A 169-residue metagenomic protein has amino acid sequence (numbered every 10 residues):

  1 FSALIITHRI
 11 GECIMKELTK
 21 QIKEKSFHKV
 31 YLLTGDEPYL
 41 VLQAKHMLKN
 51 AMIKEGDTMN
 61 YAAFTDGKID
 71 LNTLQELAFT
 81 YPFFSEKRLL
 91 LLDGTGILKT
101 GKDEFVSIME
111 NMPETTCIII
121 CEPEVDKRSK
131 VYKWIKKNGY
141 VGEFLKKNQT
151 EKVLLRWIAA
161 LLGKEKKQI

Functional and structural regions predicted by a protein language model:
I6, I10-I169: Conserved beta/loop motifs at nucleotide-recognition and modification sites
